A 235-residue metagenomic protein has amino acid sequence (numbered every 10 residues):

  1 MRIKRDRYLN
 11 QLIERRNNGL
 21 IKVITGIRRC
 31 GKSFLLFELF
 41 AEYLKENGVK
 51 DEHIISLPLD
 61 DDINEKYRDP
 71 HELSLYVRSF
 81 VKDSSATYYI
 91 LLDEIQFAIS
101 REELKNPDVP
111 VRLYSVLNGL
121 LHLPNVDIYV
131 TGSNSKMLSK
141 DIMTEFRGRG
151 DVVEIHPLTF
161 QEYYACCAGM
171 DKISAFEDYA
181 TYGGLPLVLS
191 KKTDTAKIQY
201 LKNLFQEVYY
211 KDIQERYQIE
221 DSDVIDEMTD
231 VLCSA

Functional and structural regions predicted by a protein language model:
R2, E154-A235: Interdomain hinge/linker elements that couple catalytic modules in large macromolecular machines
R2-G19: Pre-Walker A adenine-sensing motif
I24: Hydrophobic anchor at the beta1->P-loop junction of P-loop NTPases
I27: P-loop (Walker A) phosphate-binding loop of NTP-binding proteins
K32-S33: Conserved lysine of the Walker
I55-A86: Short glycine-rich substrate-engagement loop in P-loop NTPases that contacts/grips substrate
L91, I95-Y129: Conserved Walker B catalytic segment
S135-D151, C167-A168: Short regulatory helix/loop adjacent to the ATP-binding pocket of P-loop NTPases
